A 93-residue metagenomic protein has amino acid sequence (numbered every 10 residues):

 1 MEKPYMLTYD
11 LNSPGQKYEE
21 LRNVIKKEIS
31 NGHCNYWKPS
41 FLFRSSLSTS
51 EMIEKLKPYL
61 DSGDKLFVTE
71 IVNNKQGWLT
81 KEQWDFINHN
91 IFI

Functional and structural regions predicted by a protein language model:
M1-E2, I93: Absolute protein N-terminus
E2-L47: Extended, hydrophobic alpha-helical segments
Y9, T69, Q76-G77, W84: Flexible, active-site-adjacent loop/turn segments at secondary-structure boundaries
D10, D61-D64, D85: Acidic-enriched, low-complexity/disordered segments with a strong bias for Aspartate over Glutamate
R22-V24, P58, Q83: Short intrinsically disordered coil segments
N31-V72, L79: Short, intrinsically disordered low-complexity segments
E51-K55, W78-I93: Short, low-order "capping/linker" segments at domain edges
